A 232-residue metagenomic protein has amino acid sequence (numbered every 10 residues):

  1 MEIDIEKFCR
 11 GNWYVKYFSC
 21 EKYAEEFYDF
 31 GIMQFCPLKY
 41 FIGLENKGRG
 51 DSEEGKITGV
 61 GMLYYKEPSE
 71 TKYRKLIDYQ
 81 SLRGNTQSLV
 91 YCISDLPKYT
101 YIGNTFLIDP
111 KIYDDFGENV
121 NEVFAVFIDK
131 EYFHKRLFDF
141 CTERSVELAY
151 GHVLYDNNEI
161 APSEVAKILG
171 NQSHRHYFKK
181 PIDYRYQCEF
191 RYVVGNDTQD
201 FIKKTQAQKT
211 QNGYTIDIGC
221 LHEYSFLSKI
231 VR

Functional and structural regions predicted by a protein language model:
M1-R232: NAD-dependent ADP-ribosyltransferases
